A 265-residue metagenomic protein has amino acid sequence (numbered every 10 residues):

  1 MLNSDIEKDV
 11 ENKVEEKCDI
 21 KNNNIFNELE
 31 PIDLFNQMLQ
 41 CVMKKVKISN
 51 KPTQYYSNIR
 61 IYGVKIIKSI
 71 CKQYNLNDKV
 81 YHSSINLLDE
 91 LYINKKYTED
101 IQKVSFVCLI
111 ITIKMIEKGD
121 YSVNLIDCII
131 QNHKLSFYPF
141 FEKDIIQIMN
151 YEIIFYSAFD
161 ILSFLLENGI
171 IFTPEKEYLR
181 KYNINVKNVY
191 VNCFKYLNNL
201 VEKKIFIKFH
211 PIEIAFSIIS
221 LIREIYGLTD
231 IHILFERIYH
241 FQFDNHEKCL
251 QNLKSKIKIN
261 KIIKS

Functional and structural regions predicted by a protein language model:
M1-S265: Acidic, serine/threonine-rich low-complexity regulatory regions at protein termini of eukaryotic cell-cycle
